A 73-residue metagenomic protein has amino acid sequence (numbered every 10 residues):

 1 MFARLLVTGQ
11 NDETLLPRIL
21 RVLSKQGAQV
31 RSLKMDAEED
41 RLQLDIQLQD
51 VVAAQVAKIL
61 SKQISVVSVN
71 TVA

Functional and structural regions predicted by a protein language model:
M1-R4, T8-R41, D45-A73: Long, contiguous binding/interaction regions
